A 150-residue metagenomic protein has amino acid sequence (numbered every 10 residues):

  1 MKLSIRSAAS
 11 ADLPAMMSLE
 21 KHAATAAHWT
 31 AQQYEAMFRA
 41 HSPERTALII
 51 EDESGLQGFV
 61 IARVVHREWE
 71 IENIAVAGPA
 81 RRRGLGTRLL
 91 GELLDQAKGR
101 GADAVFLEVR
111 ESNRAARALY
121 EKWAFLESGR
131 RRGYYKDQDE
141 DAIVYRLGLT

Functional and structural regions predicted by a protein language model:
K2-L3, S7-P79, R83, L90-Q96 (+2 more regions): Acetyl-CoA-dependent GNAT
F38-H41, S112, Y134-Q138: A short beta-turn/loop motif at secondary-structure boundaries
R67, E108, L126-A142: Conserved catalytic-core motifs of GNAT/GCN5-like acyltransferases
N73-A75, F106-E108, V144-R146: Short aromatic/hydrophobic contact patches that present stacked aromatics for nucleic-acid/ligand binding
I74-A75, R117-L119, D139-A142: Short secondary-structure transition/capping segments
A77-G91, K98-R100, A104, R110-A118 (+2 more regions): Conserved glycine-rich acetyl-CoA-binding loop
T87, E140-G148: Accessory recognition modules or surfaces
